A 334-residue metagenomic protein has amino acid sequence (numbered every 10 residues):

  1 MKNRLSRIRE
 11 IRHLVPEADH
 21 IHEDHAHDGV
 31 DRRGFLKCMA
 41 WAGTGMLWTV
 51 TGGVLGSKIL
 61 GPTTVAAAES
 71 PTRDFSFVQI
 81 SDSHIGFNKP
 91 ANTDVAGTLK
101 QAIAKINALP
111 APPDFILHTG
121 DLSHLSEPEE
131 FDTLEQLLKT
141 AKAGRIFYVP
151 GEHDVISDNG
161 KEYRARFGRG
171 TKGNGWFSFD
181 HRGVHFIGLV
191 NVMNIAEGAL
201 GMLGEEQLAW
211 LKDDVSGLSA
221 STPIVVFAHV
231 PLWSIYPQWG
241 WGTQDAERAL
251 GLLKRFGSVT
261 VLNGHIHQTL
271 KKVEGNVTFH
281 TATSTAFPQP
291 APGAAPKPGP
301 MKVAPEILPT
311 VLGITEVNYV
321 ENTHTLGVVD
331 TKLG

Functional and structural regions predicted by a protein language model:
M1-G34: N-terminal secretory signal peptides
H20, H27-D28, G34-P62: N-terminal export signals
D24, V30, G56-T133: N-terminal active-site segment of His-dependent metallophosphoesterases
E69, E127-P223, D245-T260, K272-T283 (+2 more regions): Extended active-site neighborhood of metal-dependent phosphoesterases/phosphodiesterases
I80-S81, I116-G120, F147-E152, F227-A228 (+2 more regions): Active-site neighborhood of phospho(di)ester-bond hydrolases with catalytic His/Asp-centered motifs
F87-K89, L122-S123, V192-L203, W233-Q238: Surface-exposed cleft-lining segments at the edges of enzyme active sites
V190-N191, F227-L232, G264-I266, T331: Short, well-ordered beta-to-alpha junction loops that form the rim of enzyme active sites and present histidine/acidic
S219-I235: Short acidic, glycine-rich surface-loop motifs adjacent to enzyme active sites
